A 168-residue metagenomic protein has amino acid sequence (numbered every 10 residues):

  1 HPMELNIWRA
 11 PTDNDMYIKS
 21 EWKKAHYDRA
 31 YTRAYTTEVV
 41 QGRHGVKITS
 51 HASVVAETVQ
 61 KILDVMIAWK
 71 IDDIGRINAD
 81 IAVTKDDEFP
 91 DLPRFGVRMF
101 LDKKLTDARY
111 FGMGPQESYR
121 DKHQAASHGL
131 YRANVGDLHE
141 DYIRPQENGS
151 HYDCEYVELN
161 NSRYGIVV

Functional and structural regions predicted by a protein language model:
H1-V168: Beta-strand/loop-rich accessory regions of lumenal/periplasmic or secreted enzymes, predominantly carbohydrate-active
